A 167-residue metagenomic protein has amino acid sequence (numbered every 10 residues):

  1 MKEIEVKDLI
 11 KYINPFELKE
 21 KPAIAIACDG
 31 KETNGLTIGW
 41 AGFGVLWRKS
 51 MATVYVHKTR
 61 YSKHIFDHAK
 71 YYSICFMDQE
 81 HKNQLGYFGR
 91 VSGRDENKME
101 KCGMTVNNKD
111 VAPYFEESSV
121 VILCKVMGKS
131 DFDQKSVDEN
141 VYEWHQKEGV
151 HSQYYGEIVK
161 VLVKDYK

Functional and structural regions predicted by a protein language model:
M1-K167: Basic, polyanion-binding surface patches
